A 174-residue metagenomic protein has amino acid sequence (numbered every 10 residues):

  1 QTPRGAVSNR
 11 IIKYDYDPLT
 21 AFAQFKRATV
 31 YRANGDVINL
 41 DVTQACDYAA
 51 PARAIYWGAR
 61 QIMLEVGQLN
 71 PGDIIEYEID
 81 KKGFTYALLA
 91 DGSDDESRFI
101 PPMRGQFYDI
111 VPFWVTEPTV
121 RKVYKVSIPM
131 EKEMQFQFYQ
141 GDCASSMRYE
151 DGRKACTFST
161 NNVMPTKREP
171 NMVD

Functional and structural regions predicted by a protein language model:
Q1-D174: Beta-strand-rich, non-transmembrane domain signature
